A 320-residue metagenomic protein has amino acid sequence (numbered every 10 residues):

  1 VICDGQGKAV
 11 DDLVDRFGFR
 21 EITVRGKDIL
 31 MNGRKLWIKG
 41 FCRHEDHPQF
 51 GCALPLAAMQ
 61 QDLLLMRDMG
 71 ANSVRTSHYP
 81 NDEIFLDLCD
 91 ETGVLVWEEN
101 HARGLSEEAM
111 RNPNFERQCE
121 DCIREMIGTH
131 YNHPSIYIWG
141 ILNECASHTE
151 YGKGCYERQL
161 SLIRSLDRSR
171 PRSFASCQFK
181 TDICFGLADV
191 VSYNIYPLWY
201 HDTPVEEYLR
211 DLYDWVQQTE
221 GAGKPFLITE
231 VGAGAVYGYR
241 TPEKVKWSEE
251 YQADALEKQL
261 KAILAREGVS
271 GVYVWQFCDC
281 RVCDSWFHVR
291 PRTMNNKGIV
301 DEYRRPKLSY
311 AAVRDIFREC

Functional and structural regions predicted by a protein language model:
C3-K8, D12-V14, R20-D202, Q217-K224 (+5 more regions): Active-site mouth of glycoside hydrolases
D202-R210: Active-site glycine- and acidic-residue-rich loops that bind and position anionic ligands or nucleotide-like cofactors
L209-Y213, Q252-L260: Short, hydrophobic/amphipathic alpha-helical packing segments that form internal helix faces or helix-helix interfaces
D211, K224, E243-K244: Glycine-enriched catalytic-core subsegment of oxygenase/oxidase enzymes
F226-G232: Short acidic/histidine-rich active-site segments
E257-F277, D284: Long, C-terminal catalytic modules of enzymes
W275-C320: Aromatic-rich peripheral "rim/lid" segments of glycoside hydrolase catalytic domains that contact and position glycan
